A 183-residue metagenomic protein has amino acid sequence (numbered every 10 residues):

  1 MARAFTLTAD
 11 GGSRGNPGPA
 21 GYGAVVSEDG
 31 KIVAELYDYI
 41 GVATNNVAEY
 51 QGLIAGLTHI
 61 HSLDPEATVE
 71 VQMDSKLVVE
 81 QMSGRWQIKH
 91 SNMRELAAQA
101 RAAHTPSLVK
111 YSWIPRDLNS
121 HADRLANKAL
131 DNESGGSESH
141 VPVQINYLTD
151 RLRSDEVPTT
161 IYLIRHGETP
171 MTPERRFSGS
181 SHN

Functional and structural regions predicted by a protein language model:
M1-V47, Q51, T58-L63, I161-G167 (+1 more regions): RNase H-like nuclease fold core
G12-N16, L53-A126: RNase H catalytic domain
A20, A34, A67, S107 (+1 more regions): Residue-level signal for beta-strand positions within conserved beta-sheet cores that form or flank
D38, G84-W86, S112, R175 (+1 more regions): Flexible, active-site-adjacent loop/turn segments at secondary-structure boundaries
G41-A43, M82-R85, D155-P158: N-terminal start-of-chain detector that recognizes signal peptides and the immediate post-cleavage beginning
E66, G136-E138, G179-S181: Short amphipathic alpha-helical leader/targeting segments
I88-K89, M93-R176: Terminal low-complexity/intrinsically disordered segments and their adjoining alpha-helical capping regions in soluble
